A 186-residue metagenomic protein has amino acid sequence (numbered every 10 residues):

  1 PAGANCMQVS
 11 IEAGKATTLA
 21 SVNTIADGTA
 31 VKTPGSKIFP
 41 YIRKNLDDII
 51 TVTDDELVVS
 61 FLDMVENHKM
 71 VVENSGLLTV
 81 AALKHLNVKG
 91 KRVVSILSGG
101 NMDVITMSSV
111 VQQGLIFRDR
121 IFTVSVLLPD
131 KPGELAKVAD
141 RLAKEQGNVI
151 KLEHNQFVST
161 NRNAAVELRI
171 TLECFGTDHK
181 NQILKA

Functional and structural regions predicted by a protein language model:
P1-K44, K84-P129, A139: Glycine-rich phosphate/pyrophosphate-binding loop at beta-loop-alpha junctions
Q8, D54, V71-S75, N148-H154: Flexible, glycine/charged-enriched surface loops at secondary-structure junctions
E12-A13, E66-N67, A165-L168: Short low-complexity, flexible loop/linker segments enriched in glycine and/or proline with clustered acidic
T24-G28, L78-K84, N101-M102, F175-A186: Short, basic, helix/turn surface patches
D27, V31, I49-I50, K69-V72 (+2 more regions): Glycine- and other small-residue-rich loops at beta-strand/loop junctions that grip anionic moieties
G35-K91: Active-site-adjacent helical/loop segments in soluble small-molecule enzymes
V104-A186: A conserved regulatory-domain signal marking ACT and ACT-like small-molecule sensing domains and adjacent regulatory
